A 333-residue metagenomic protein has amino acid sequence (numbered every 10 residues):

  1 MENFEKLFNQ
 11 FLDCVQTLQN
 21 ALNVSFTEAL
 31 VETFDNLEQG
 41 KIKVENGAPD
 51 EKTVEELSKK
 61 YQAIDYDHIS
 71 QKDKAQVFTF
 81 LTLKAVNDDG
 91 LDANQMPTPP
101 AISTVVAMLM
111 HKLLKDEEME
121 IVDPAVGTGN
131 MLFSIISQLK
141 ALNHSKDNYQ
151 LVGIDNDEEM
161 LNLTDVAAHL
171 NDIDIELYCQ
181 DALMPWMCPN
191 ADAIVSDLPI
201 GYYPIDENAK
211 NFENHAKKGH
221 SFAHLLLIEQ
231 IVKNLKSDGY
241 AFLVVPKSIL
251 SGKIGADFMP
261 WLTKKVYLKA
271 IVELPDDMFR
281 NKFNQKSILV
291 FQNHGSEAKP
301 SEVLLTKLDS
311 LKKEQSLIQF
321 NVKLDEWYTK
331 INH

Functional and structural regions predicted by a protein language model:
M1-V86: A short N-terminal interaction module
D88-P100: Class I SAM-dependent methyltransferase Rossmann-like catalytic core, especially the SAM/SAH-binding loop
P99-S196, G201, K247: Conserved S-adenosyl-L-methionine
D197-Q230, S248: Mobile active-site "lid"/loop adjacent to the S-adenosyl-L-methionine
P199-G201, S248-L250, M278, H294-S296: Conserved nucleotide-binding/hydrolysis micro-motifs of P-loop NTPases
K217-H220, N234, A256, W261 (+2 more regions): Domain-level detector for long C-terminal conserved domains
H220-D277, N284: Conserved Class I SAM-dependent methyltransferase catalytic core
F283-H333: Flexible, glycine-/basic-rich loop-and-beta segments that form/coincide with the SAM-dependent methyltransferase
